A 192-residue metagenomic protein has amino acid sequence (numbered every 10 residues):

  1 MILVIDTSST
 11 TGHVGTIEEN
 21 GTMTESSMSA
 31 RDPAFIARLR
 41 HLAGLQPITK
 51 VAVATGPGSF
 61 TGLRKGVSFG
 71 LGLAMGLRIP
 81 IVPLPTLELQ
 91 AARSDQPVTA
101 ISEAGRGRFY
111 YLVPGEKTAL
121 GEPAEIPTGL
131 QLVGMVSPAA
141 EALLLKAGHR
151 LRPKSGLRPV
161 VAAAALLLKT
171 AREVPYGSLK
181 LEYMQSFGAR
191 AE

Functional and structural regions predicted by a protein language model:
M1-E19, A30-R31, V82-E192: Oxyanion-binding and handling regions
M1-P57: N-terminal beta-alpha supersecondary unit
N20-T22, L63, S68-G72, A92-S94 (+1 more regions): Hydrophobic alpha-helical segments
M28, S59-G62, E173: Short secondary-structure transition/capping motifs
H41, L71, M75, K146: Short, well-ordered alpha-helices that flank and scaffold nucleotide-derived cofactor binding pockets
K50-G56, F60-P80: DPxDG-like acidic metal-binding loop motif
